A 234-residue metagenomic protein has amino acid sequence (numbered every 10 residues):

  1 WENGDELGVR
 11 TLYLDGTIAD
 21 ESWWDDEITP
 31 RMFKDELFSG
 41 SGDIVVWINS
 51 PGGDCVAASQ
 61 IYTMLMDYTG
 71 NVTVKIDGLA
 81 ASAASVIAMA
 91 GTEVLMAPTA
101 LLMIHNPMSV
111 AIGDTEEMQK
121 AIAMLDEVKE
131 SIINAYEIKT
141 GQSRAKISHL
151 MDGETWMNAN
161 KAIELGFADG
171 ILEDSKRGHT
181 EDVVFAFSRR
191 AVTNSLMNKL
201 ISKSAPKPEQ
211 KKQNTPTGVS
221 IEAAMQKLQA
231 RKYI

Functional and structural regions predicted by a protein language model:
W1-A83, G91-I234: N-terminal organellar transit peptides
